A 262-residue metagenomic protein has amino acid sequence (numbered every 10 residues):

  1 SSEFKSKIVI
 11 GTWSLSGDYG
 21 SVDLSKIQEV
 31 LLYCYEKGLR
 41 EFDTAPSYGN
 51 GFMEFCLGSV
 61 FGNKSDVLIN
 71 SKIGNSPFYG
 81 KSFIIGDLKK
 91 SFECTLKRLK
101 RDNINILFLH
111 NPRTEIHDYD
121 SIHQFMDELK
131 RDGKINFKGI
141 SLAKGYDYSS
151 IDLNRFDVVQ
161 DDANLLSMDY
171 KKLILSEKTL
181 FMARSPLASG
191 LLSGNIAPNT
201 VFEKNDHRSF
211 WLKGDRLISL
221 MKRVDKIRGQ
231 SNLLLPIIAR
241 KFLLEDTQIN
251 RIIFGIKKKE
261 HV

Functional and structural regions predicted by a protein language model:
S1-L68: N-terminal binding-site loop/beta-alpha segment at the start of enzyme catalytic domains that lines or forms
S2-K5, E36, G58-L68, L96-D102 (+3 more regions): Acidic (Asp/Glu)-rich catalytic clusters
I10, C34, F42, L57 (+8 more regions): Conserved, mostly hydrophobic/aromatic
W13-S25, I73-K89, E115: Active-site mouth loops of central-metabolism enzymes
S21-C34, F83-K100, L142-S150, A239: Short, acidic/polar
D66-Y79, L107: A short, structured active-site edge motif that brings together acidic residues
L96-H117: Active-site groove signature of glycoside hydrolases
P112-H261: Beta/alpha (TIM)-barrel catalytic core signal, keyed to glycine-rich beta->alpha loops juxtaposed to Asp/Glu that bind
